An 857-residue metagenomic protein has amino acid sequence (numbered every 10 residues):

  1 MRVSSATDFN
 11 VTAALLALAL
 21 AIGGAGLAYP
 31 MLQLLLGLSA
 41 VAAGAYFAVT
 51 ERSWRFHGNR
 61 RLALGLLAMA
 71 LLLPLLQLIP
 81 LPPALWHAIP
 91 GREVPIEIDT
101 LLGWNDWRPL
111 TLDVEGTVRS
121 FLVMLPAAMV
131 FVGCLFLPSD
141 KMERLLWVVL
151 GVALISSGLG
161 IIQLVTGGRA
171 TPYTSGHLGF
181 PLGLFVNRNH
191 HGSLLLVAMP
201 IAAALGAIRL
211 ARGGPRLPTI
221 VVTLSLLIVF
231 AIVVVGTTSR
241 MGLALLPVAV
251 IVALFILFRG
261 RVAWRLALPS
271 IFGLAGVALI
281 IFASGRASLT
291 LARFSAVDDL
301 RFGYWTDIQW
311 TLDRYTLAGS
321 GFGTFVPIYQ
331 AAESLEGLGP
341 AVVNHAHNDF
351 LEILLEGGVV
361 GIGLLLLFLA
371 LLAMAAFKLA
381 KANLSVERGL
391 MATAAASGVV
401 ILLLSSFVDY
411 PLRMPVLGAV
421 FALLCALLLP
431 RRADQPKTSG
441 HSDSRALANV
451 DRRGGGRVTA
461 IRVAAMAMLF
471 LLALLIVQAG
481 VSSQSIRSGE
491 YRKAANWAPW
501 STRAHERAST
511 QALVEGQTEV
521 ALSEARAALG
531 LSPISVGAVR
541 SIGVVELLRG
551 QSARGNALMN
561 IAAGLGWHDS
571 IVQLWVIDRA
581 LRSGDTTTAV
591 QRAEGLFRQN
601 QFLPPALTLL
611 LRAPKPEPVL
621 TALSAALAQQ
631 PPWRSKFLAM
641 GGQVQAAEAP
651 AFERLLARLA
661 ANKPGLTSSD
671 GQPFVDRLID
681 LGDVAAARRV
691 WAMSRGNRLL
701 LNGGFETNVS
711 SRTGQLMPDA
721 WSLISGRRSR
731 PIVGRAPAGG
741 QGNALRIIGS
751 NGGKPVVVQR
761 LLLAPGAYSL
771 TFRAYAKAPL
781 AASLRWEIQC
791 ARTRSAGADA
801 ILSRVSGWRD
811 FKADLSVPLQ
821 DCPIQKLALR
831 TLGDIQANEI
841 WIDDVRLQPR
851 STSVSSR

Functional and structural regions predicted by a protein language model:
M1-I22, L35-Y46, L67, L71 (+5 more regions): Alpha-helical transmembrane segments of multi-pass inner-membrane proteins
L20-Q33, V49-F56: Short, hydrophobic transmembrane alpha-helix segments
Q77, N187, F302-N344, F350-I353 (+1 more regions): TM-adjacent membrane-interface loops and short helices in multi-pass inner/ER membrane proteins
G160, R462-A465, L475-G480, Q484 (+2 more regions): Extracellular and organelle-lumenal recognition/adhesion modules and their flexible linkers in secreted
K493-A494, A527-A528, I561-A562, G595-L596 (+1 more regions): Canonical positions in the second alpha-helix
P499-W500, P533, W567, Q601 (+2 more regions): Short coil turns that delineate tetratricopeptide repeat
E506-R507, G537-S541, S570-V576, V590-Q591 (+3 more regions): Alpha-solenoid helical repeat scaffolds
A512, E546, A580, L610-P614 (+2 more regions): Residue at a conserved register position within TPR or TPR-like alpha-solenoid repeats
